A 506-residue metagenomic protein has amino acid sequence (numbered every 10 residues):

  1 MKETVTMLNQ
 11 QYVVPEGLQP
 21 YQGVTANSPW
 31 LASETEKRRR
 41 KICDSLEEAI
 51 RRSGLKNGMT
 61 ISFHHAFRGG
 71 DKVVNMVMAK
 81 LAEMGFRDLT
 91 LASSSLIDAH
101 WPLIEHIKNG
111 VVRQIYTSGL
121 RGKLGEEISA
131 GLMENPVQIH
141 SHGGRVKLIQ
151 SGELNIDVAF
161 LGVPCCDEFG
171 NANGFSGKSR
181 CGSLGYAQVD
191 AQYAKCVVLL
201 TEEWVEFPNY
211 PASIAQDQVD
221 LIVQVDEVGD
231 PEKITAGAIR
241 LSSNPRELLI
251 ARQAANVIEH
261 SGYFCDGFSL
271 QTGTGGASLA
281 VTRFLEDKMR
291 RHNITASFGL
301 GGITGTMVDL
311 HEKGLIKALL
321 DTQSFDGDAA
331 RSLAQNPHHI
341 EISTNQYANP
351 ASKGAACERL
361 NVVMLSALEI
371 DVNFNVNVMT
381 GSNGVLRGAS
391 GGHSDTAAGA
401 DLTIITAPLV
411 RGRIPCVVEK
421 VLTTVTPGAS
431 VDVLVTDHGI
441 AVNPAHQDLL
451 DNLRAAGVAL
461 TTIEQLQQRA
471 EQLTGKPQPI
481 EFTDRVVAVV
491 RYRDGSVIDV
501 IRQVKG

Functional and structural regions predicted by a protein language model:
M1-G506: Conserved alpha/beta enzyme-core scaffold
